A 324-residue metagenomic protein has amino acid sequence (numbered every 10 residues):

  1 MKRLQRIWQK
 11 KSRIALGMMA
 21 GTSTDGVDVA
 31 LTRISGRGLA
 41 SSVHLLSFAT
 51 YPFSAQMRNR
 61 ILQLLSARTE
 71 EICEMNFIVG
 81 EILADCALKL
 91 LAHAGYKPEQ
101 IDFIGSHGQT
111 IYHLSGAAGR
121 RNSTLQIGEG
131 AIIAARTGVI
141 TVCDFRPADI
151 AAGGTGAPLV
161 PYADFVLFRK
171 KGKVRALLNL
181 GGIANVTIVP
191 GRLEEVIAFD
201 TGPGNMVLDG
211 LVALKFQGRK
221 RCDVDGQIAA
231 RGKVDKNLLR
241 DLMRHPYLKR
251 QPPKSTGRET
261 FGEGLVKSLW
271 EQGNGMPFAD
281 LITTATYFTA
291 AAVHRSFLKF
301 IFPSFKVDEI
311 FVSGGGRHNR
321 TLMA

Functional and structural regions predicted by a protein language model:
M1-K10, Y96, I111-A131, T141-C143 (+1 more regions): Nucleotide/phosphate-binding catalytic cleft detector across ATP-hydrolyzing and phosphate-transferring enzymes
R6, K11, A20, D25-G26 (+4 more regions): Catalytic phosphate/nucleotide-handling subdomain of diverse soluble enzymes
K10, T24-V27, Q56, E74 (+12 more regions): Conserved active-site and cofactor/substrate-binding residues in soluble primary-metabolism enzymes
I14-L16, V174-L178, F311: Conserved beta-strand elements of the Class I
A20, V27-I34, L45-Q63, A135-R136 (+2 more regions): Glycine-rich phosphate-binding loop plus the immediately following alpha-helix
L65-G128: Short beta-strand-loop/turn "lid" adjacent to the catalytic site in phosphate-handling enzymes
A84-G95, D164-R169, E271, A290-I301: Generic structural signal for well-ordered alpha-helical scaffold segments
G218-E309, N319-A324: A contiguous, well-structured pocket-lining segment that forms one wall/lid of small-molecule binding clefts in soluble
